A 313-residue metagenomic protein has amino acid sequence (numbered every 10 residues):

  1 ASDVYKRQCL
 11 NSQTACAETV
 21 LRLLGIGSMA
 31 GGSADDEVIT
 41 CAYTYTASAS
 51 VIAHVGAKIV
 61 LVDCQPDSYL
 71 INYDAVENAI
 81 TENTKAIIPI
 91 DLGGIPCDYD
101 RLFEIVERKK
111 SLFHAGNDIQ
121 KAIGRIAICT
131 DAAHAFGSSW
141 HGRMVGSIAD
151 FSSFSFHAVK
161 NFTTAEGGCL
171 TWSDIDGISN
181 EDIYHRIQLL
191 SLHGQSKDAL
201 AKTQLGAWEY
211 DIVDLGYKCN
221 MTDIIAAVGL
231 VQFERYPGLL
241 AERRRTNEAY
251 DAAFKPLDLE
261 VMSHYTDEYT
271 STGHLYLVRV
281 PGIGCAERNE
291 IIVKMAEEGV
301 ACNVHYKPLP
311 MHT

Functional and structural regions predicted by a protein language model:
S2-E37, V51, L61, K110-H114: Phosphate-binding glycine-rich loop
D3, A86-I90, I95, Y99-E104 (+2 more regions): PLP-dependent aminotransferase class I/II
V38, I59, I126-I128: Hydrophobic/aromatic residues located in beta-strands of well-ordered beta-sheets within soluble catalytic
A42, L61-Q65: Short beta->alpha connector loops at strand-helix junctions that form conserved, small/polar/Pro-enriched
S50-I52, M144, I224: Hydrophobic/aromatic ligand-binding patch that stacks against planar heteroaromatic rings of cofactors or nucleotides
G56: Structured binding elements
D67-T164, D174-D176: Active-site phosphate-binding strand-loop segment of PLP-dependent enzymes
S153-F154, F162-T163, G168-T171, C219 (+1 more regions): Short glycine- and hydrophobic/aromatic-rich loop-to-beta-strand nucleating segment in the catalytic cores
